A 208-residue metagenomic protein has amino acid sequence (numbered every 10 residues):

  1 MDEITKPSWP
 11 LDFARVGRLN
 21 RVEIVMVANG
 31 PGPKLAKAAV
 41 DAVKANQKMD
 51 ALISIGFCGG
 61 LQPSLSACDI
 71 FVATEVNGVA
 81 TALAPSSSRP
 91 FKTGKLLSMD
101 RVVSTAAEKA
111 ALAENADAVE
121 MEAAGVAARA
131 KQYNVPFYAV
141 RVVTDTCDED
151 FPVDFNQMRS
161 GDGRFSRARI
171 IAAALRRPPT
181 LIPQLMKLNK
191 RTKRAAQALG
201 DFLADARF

Functional and structural regions predicted by a protein language model:
M1-T5, I70: Short, conserved "active-site rim" segments that organize catalytic pockets and cofactor/ligand binding
W9-F208: Glycine-rich phosphate- or other oxyanion-binding loops that anchor nucleotides, phosphorylated ligands
